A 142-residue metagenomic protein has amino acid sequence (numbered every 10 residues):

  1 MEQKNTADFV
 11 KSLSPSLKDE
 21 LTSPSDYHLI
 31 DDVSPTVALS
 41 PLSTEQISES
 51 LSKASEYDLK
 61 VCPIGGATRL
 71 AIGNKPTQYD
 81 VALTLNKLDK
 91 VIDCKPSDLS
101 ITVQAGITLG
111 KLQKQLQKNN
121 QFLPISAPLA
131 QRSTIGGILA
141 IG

Functional and structural regions predicted by a protein language model:
M1-S34, K53-V61, G66-T68: N-terminal accessory segments
L29-V61, L85-Q131: N-terminal glycine-rich flavin-associated loop
I30, A71-T77: Short glycine-biased active-site loop of nucleotidyltransferases that positions the nucleotide triphosphate and helps
I64-I72, S126-G136: Short, glycine/charge-rich beta-strand/loop segments that flank catalytic centers and engage negatively charged groups
G73-K75, Q104, A140-I141: Short beta-strand-to-turn element immediately C-terminal to the catalytic PLP-Schiff-base lysine in fold type I
Q78-L85: Short basic, glycine-rich beta-strand/loop surfaces that mediate nucleic-acid
L109, I138-G142: Extended, low-hydrophobicity, polar/charged segments
